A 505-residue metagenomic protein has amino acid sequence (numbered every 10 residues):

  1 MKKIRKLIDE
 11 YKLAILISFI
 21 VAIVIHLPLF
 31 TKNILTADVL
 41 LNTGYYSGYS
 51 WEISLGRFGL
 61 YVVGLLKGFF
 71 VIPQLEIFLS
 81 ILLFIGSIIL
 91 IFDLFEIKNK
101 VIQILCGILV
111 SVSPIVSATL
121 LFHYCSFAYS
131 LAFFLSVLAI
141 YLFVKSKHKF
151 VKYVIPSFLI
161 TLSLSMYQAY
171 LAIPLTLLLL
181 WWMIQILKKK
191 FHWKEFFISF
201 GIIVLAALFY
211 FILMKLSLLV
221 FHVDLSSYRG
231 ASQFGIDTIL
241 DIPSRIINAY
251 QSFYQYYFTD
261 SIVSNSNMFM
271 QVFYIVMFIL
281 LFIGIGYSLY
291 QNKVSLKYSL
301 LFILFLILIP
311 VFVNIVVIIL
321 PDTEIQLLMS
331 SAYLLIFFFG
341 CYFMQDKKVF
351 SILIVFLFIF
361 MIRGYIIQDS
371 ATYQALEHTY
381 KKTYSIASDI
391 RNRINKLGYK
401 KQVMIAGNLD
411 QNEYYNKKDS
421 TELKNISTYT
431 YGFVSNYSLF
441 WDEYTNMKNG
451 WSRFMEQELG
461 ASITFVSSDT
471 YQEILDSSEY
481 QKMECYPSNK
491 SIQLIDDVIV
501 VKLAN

Functional and structural regions predicted by a protein language model:
I53, R57, V101-V144, S165-A169 (+2 more regions): Membrane-interface micro-motifs in multi-pass membrane enzymes
F78-I104, L138-L142, G284: Transmembrane-helix motifs of polytopic, lipid-linked glycan transferases
I88-I89, Y254-F258, N267-S299: Hydrophobic, aromatic-rich transmembrane alpha-helices and their immediate juxtamembrane boundary segments
S136-K152, L187-K190: Membrane-interface transmembrane helices that cradle and orient dolichyl/undecaprenyl
F150-V154, Q345-I367: Signature aromatic-anchored transmembrane alpha helix within multi-pass, membrane-resident enzymes that catalyze glycan
K152-Q168, I173, L179: Membrane-interface alpha helices of multi-pass inner-membrane proteins
I173-V204: Perimembrane helix-loop-helix junctions
F360-T428: Membrane-embedded, lumen/periplasm-facing catalytic core of multi-pass transferases that use lipid-linked donors
